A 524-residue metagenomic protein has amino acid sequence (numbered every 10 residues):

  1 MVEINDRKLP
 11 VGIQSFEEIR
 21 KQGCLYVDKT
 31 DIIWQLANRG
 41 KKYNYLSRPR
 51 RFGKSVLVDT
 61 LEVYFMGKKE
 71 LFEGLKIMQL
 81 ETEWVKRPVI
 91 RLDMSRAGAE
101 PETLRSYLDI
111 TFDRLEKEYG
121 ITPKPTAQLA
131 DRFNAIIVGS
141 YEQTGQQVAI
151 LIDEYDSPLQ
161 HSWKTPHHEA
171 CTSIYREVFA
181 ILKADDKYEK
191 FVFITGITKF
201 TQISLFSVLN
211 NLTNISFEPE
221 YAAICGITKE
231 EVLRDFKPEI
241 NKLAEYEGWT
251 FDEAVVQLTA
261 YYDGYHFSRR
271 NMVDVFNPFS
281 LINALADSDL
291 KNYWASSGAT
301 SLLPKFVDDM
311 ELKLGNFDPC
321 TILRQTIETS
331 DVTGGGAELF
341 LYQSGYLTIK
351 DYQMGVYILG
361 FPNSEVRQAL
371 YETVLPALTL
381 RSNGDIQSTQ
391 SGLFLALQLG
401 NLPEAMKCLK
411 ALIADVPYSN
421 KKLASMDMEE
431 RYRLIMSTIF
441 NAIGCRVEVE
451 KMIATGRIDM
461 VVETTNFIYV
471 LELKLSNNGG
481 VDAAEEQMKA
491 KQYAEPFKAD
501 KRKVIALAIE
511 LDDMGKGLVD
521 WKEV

Functional and structural regions predicted by a protein language model:
M1-M428, I443-C445: Phosphate-binding site recognition
S140-T144, I439-T465: Active-site metal-binding core of divalent-cation-utilizing nuclease and nuclease-like domains
A149, F467-Y469, I505: Structural motif
E169-Y175, L475-A494: Mg2+/Mn2+-dependent nuclease catalytic core
V178-D185, L339-L347, S437-A442, Q487-L507: Metal-dependent nuclease catalytic cores in nucleic-acid-processing enzymes, especially RNase H-like/related
E430, L434-T438, I468, E486: Feature representing long, continuous alpha-helical segments
M436, M460-N477, K491: Conserved catalytic cores of phosphodiester-cleaving nucleases, focusing on short active-site segments
P496, D500-V524: Domain-level recognition of nuclease-like catalytic cores that cleave nucleotide substrates
